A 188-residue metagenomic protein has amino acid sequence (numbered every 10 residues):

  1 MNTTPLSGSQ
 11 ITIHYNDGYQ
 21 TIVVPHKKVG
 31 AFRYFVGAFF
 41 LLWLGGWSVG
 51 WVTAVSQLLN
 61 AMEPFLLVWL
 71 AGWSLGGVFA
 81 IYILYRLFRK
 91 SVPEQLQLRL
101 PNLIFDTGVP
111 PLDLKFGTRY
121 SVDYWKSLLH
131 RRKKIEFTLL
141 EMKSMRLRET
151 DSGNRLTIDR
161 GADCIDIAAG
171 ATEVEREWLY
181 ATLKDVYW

Functional and structural regions predicted by a protein language model:
M1-A31: Cytosolic juxtamembrane N-terminal segments of multi-pass membrane proteins
T12-T21, Q97-R99, R146-S152: Short, ordered beta-strand-loop transition motifs
G18-P25, F105, L156-D159: Generic recognition of long tandem-repeat/solenoid scaffolds
T21-I22, G77-K126: Conserved beta-hairpin
P25-P93: Alpha-helical transmembrane spans
K28-G30, P111-D113, C164: Short, surface-exposed beta-strand-loop junctions and turns on beta-sheet-rich folds
N102-F105, F116-T150: Phosphoinositide-dependent membrane-docking surfaces
K143-W188: A membrane-cytosol interface segment of integral membrane proteins
